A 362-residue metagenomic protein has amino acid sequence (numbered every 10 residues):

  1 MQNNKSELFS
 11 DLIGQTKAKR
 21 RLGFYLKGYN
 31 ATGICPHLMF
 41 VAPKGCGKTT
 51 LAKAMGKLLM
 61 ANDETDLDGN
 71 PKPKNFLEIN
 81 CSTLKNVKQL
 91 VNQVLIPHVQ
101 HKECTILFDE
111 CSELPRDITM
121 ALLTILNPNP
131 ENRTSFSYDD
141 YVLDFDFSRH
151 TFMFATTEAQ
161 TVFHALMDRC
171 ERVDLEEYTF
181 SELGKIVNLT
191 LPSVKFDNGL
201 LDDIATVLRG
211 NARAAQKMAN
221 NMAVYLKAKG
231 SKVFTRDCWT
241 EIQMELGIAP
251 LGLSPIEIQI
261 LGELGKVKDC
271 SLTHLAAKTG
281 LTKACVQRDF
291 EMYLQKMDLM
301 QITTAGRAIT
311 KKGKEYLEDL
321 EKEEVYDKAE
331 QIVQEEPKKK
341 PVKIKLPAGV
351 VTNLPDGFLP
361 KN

Functional and structural regions predicted by a protein language model:
Q2-H37: Pre-Walker A (pre-P-loop) alpha-helix and adjacent loop at the N terminus of AAA/AAA+ ATPase modules, a conserved
G23-N30, K85-I106, D140-L143: Conserved alpha-helical scaffold flanking the Walker A/P-loop in AAA+ ATPase domains
N30-E78, L95-P97: Walker A/P-loop
R116-D146: Conserved catalytic/switch belt of AAA+ P-loop NTPases
E171-L183: Conserved AAA+ ATPase "SRH/arginine-finger" region at the nucleotide-binding site
D202-T206, R213-A228, M292: C-terminal helical "lid" of AAA+/P-loop NTPase domains
V224-I248, E257, T304, K311: Conserved C-terminal helix/linker of AAA+ ATPases
C270-K343, L359-N362: Terminal-proximal interaction/regulatory segments of ATP-powered molecular machines
